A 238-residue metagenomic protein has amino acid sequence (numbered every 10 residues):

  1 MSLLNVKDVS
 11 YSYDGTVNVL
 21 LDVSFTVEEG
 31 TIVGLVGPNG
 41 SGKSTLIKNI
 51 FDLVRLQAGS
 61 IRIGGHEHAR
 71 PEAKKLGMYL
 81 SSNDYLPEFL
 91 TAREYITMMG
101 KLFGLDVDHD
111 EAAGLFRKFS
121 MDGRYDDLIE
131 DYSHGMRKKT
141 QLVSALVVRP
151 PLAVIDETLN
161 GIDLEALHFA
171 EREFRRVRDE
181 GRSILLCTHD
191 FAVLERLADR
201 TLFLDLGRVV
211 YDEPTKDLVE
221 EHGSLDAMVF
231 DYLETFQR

Functional and structural regions predicted by a protein language model:
M1-V6, S10-D22: A short, flexible loop at the N-terminus of ABC-type nucleotide-binding domains that lies
V36-P38: The feature captures the beta-strand-to-loop junction immediately N-terminal to the Walker
F51: Helix-to-loop junction immediately C-terminal to a conserved catalytic motif
G59-K75: Conserved ABC transporter NBD signature motif
T97, K101, V107-R124: Conserved ABC ATPase "signature" region
T188-H189: H-loop/switch region of ABC-family ATPase nucleotide-binding domains
